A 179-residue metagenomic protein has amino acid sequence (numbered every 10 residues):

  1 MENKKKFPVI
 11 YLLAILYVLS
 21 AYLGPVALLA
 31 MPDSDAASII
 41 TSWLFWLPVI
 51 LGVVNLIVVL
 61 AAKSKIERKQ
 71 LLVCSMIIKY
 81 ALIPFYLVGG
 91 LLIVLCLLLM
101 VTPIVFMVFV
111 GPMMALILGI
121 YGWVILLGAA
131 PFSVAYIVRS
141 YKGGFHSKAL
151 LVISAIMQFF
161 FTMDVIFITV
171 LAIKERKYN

Functional and structural regions predicted by a protein language model:
E2-N3, M31-A37, K63-I77, S140-K148: Membrane-interface helix-boundary motifs at transmembrane edges
K6-Y22: Alpha-helical transmembrane segments
L23-S34, V94-M107: Juxtamembrane "helix-exit" motif on the non-cytosolic side of transmembrane helices
S38-G52, K79, L116-L126: Alpha-helical transmembrane segments of polytopic membrane proteins
V54-S75, L97-V105: Membrane-helix interface/capping segments
L56-A61, I120-G143: Alpha-helical transmembrane segments in multipass membrane proteins, preferentially the mid-helix core
L72-L91, V152-F160: Transmembrane alpha-helical segments of multi-pass membrane proteins
I153-I173: Hydrophobic, aromatic-rich membrane-embedded alpha-helical segments
